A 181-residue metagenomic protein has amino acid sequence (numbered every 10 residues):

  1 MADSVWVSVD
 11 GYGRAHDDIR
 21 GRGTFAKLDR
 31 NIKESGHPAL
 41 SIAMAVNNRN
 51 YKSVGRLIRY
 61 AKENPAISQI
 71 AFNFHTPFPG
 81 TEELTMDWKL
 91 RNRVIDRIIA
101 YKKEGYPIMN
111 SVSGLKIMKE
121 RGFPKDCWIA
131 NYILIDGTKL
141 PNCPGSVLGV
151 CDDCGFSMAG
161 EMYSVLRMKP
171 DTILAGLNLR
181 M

Functional and structural regions predicted by a protein language model:
A2-A130, I135-D136, P144-G149, S164-D171 (+1 more regions): Radical SAM enzyme [4Fe-4S]-AdoMet core and its adjacent flexible, acidic and glycine-rich loops/tails across
I133, S157-G160: Secreted/processed peptides and extracellular or luminal domains of membrane proteins
G149-M158: Local cysteine-cluster metal-coordination motifs and their immediate loop/turn environment, predominantly Fe-S cluster
N178-M181: Extracellular/lumenal mucin-like low-complexity stalks
